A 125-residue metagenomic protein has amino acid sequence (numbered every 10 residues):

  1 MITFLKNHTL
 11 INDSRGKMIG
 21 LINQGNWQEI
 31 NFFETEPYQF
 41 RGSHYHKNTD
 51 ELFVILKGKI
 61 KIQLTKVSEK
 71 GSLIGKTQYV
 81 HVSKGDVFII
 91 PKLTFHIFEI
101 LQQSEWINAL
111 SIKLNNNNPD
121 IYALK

Functional and structural regions predicted by a protein language model:
M1-W27, G42: A short, N-terminal "cap"/entry segment at the start of jelly-roll beta-barrel domains of the cupin/DSBH fold
T3-L10, I97-K125: Double-stranded beta-helix
N31-T49, V82: Conserved short histidine dyad/triad with adjacent acidic residue
E36-Y38, K84-G85, P91-L93, Q103: Tight coil/turn sites that cap or link beta-strands
S43, I62-Q63, F88-I90, F95-L101 (+1 more regions): Short beta-strand His + acidic residue motifs that chelate non-heme Fe in jelly-roll/DSBH and cupin folds
H44, D50-I55, V80, I97-F98: His/acidic/aromatic-lined binding-pocket segments of jelly-roll/cupin-type domains and related regulatory beta-sandwich
N48-K70: Glycine- and acidic-residue-biased ligand/ion/polar-headgroup-sensing regions
V67-K92: Short acidic-glycine-tyrosine-enriched beta hairpin
